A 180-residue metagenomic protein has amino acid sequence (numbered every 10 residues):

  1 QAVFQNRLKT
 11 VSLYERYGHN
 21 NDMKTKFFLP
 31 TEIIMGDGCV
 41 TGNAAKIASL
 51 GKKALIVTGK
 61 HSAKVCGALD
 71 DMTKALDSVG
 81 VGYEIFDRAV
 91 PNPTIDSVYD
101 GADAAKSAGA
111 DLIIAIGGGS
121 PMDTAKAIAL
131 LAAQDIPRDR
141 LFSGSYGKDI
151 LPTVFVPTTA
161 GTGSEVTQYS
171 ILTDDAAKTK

Functional and structural regions predicted by a protein language model:
Q1-N6, D96, K180: Short intrinsically disordered, low-complexity coil segments enriched in acidic
A2-Y17: N-terminal amphipathic/hydrophobic targeting modules at extreme N-termini, encompassing cleavable Sec/SRP-type signal
D22-L112: ATP/NTP phosphate-donor binding region
T31, A133-K180: A glycine/threonine-rich phosphate-anchoring loop and its flanking beta-alpha core in nucleotide/phosphate-binding
N43, C66, T124-K126, L130 (+2 more regions): Active-site-proximal flexible loops/turns
D71-M72, D100-A102, P121-Q134, V166-T167: Short Gly/Thr/Asp-enriched flexible loops that form oxyanion-binding sites at enzyme active sites
E84, I114, P152-V156: Hydrophobic/aromatic beta-strand patches that form the interior of the parallel beta-sheet core in alpha/beta enzyme
A110-I128, T158-S164: Glycine/serine-rich anion-binding loops at beta->alpha junctions that coordinate negatively charged ligand groups
